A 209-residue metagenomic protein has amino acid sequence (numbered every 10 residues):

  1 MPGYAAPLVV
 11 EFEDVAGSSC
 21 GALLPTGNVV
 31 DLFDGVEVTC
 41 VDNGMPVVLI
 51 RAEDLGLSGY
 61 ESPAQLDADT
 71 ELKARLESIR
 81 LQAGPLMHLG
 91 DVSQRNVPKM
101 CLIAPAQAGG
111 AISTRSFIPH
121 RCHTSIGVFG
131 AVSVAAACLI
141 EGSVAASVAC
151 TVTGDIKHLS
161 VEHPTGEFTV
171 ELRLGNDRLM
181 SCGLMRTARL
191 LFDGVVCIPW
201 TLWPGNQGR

Functional and structural regions predicted by a protein language model:
M1-R209: Active-site proximal loop and beta-alpha junction motif in alpha/beta enzyme cores
